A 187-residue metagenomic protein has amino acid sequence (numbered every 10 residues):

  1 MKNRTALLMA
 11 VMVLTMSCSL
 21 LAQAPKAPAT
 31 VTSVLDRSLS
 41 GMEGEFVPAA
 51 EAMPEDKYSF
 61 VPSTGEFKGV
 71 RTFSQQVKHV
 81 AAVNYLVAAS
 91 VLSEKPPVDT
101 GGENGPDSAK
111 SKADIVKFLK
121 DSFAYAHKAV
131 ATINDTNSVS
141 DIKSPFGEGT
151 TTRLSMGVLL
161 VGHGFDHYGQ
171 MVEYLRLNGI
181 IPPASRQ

Functional and structural regions predicted by a protein language model:
M1-T5: Positively charged n-region of N-terminal signal peptides that target proteins for export
L8-S19: Bacterial N-terminal signal peptides
Q23-V31: Cleaved targeting-peptide boundary
D36, S40-V47, S59-E103, K143-Q187: Short, contiguous alpha-helical
E45, A49-A50, A88, Y125 (+1 more regions): Well-ordered alpha-helical scaffold segments within catalytic/enzyme domains
P54-Y58, L92, D135-S138: Short, flexible helix-adjacent loops and helix caps
D107-S144, T152-G164: Acidic/histidine-rich alpha-helical segments that form the ligand environment of transition-metal centers
